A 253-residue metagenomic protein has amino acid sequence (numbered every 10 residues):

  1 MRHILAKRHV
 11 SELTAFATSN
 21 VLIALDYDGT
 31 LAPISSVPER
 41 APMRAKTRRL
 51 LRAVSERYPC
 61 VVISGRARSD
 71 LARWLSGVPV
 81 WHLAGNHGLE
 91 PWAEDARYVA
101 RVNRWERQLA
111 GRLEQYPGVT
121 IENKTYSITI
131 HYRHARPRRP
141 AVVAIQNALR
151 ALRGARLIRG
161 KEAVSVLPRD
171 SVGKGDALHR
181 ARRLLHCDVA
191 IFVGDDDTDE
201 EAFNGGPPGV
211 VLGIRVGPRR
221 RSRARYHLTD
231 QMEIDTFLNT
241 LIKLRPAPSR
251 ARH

Functional and structural regions predicted by a protein language model:
M1-Y27, L31-E39, K46, R183-H186 (+1 more regions): Non-catalytic pre-domain segments flanking phosphatase-related domains
R2-K7, G175-H253: Mg2+-dependent phosphoryl-transfer enzymes with acidic/Ser/Thr/Gly-rich catalytic loops
L22-A24, H82, I191: Hydrophobic "anchor" residues on beta-strands that sit immediately upstream of conserved functional sites
G29, L83, I130, L178 (+1 more regions): Residue-level signal for inorganic ion chemistry
I34-S36, A41-K124: Active-site phosphate-binding/coordination module
A67-N86, R136, P140-R156: Substrate-recognition/cap helix-loop segment adjacent to the acidic, metal-dependent catalytic center of Asp-based
A84-G111, I158-C187: Substrate-recognition "cap/lid" segment bordering the active-site pocket of phosphatases
T120-R136, A155-P168: Charged, glycine-interspersed solvent-exposed loop segments at helix/strand-loop junctions that cap or gate access
